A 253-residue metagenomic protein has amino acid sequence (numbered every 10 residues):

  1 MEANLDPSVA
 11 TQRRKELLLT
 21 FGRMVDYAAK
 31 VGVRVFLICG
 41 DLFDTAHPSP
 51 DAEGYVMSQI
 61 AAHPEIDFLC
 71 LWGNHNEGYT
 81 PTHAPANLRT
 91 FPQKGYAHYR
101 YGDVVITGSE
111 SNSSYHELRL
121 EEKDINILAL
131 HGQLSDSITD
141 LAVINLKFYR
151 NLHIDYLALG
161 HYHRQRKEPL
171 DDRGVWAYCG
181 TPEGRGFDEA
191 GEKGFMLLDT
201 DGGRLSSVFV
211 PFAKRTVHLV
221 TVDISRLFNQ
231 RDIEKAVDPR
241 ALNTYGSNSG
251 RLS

Functional and structural regions predicted by a protein language model:
M1-G54: N-terminal active-site segment of His-dependent metallophosphoesterases
D6, V35, D44-A177, T181-G186 (+2 more regions): His/Asp/Glu-rich metal-coordinating catalytic cores of metallo-dependent phosphodiesterases/hydrolases acting on
V9-R13, L141, S225: Pocket-edge positions in alpha/beta enzyme catalytic cores
R14, A29-K30, A61-P64, L242-G246: Residue-level signal for alpha-helix termini/capping positions
T20-K30, E117-L120, K147, A241-L242: Short amphipathic alpha-helices and their capping/turn segments at secondary-structure boundaries
F36-F43, N243-S253: Short, glycine-/small-residue-enriched flexible loop/hinge segments at domain edges that mediate gating
A97-G102, C179-A241: Binuclear metal-dependent phosphoesterase catalytic core
